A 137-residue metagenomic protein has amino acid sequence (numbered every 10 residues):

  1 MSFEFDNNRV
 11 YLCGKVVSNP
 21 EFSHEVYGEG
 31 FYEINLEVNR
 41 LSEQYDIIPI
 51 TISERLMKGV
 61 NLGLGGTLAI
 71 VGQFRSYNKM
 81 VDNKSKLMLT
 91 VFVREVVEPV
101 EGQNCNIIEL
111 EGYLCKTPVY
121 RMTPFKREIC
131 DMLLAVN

Functional and structural regions predicted by a protein language model:
M1-N137: Single-stranded nucleic acid-binding surfaces, predominantly the OB-fold ssDNA-binding core
